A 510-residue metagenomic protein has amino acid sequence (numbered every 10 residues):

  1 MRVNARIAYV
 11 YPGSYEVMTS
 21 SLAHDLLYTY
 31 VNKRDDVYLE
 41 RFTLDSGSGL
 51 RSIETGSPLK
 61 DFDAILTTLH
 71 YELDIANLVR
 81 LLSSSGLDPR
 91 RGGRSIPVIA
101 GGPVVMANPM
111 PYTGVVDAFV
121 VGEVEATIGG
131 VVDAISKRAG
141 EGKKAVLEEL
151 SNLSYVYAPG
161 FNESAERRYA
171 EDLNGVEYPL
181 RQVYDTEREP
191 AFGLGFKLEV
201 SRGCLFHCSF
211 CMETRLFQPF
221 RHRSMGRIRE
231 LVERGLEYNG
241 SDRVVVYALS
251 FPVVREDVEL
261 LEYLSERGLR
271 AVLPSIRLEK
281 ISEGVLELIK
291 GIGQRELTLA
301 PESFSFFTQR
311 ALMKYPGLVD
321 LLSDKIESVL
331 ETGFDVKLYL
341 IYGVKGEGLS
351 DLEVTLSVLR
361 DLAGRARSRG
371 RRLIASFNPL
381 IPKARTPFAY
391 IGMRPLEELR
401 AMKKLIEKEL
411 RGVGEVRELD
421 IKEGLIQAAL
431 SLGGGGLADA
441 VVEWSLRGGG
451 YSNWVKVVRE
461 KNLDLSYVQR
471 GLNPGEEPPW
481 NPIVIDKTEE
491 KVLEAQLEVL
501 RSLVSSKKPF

Functional and structural regions predicted by a protein language model:
M1-A8, Y15-E16, P159-L198: N-terminal [4Fe-4S]-dependent radical SAM core
I7-Y9, G412-F510: Radical SAM enzyme core and accessory elements
Y9-E16, A64, V232-K337, Y342-R372: Conserved SAM/AdoMet-binding glycine-rich loop
Y9-G13, Y28-V31, Y184-M212, R295-E296: N-terminal pre-triad scaffold of radical SAM enzymes
L44-S164, P387-G434, E443-G449, K456 (+1 more regions): Glycine-rich beta-alpha loop elements in corrinoid/cobalamin-binding modules across cobalamin-dependent enzymes
V98-V104, V246-L249, N378: Glycine-rich beta-strand-to-loop/alpha-helix junction loops that act as flexible
F206, R255, G284-V285, F307-M313 (+5 more regions): Flexible glycine/acidic-rich beta-alpha junction loops that bind and position SAM and/or redox cofactors in anaerobic
C211-R227: Iron-sulfur (Fe-S) cluster-binding segments and ferredoxin-like electron-carrier domains, especially [2Fe-2S]
